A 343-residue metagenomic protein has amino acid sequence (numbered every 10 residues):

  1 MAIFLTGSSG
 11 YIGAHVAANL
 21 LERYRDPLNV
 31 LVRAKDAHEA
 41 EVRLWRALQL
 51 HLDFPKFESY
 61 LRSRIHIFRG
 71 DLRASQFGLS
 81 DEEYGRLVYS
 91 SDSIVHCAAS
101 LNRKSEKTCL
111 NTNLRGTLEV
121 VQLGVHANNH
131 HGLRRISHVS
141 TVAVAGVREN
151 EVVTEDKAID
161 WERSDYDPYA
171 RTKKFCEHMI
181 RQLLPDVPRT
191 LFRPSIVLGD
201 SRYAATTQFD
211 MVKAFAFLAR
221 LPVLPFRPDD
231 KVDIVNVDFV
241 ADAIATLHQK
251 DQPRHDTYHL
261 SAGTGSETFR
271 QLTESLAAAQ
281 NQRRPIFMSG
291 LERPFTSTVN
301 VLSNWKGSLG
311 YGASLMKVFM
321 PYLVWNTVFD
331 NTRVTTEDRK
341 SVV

Functional and structural regions predicted by a protein language model:
M1-S93, C97, H130-L133: N-terminal Rossmann/SDR dinucleotide-binding element
S93-C97, R103-N111, R115-P168, T190 (+1 more regions): Conserved Rossmann-fold NAD(P)-dependent oxidoreductase catalytic core, especially the SDR/UDP-sugar
S105, S164, Y203, M211-F239 (+2 more regions): A conserved pocket-lining segment of Rossmann-fold NAD(P)-dependent short-chain dehydrogenase/reductase
E177-A204: Conserved beta-loop-beta element that borders a ligand/cofactor-binding pocket
V197-S201, F226-D230, Y258-E267, E274-A277 (+2 more regions): Glycine-rich Rossmann NAD(P)(H)-binding loop
L224-R227, E292-D338: A hydrophobic C-terminal alpha-helical subdomain
L247-L315: Mid/C-terminal beta-alpha module of Rossmann-like enzyme folds, strongest in SDR-family dehydrogenases/epimerases
K340-V343: Conserved small/polar residues in nucleotide/adenosyl-binding loops
